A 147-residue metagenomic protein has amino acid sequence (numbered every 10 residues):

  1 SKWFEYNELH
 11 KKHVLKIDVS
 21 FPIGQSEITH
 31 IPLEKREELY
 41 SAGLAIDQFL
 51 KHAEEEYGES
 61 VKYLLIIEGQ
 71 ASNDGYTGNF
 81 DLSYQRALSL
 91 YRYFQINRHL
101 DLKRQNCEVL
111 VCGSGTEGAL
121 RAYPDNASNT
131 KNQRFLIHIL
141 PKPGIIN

Functional and structural regions predicted by a protein language model:
S1-E5: Long, contiguous juxta-domain segments that are non-catalytic but functionally important
Y6, H52, A122: Sparse, context-dependent recognition of short Cys/His-centered cofactor- or disulfide-binding micro-motifs
N7-A45, A71-T77: Short, solvent-exposed beta-strand/turn patches at coil↔beta or beta↔helix junctions that act as interaction loops
E27-I66, Q95, I137, G144-N147: Periplasmic peptidoglycan-binding/anchoring modules of Gram-negative envelope and division proteins
T29, V61-G144: Periplasmic OmpA-like peptidoglycan-binding domain that tethers envelope proteins to the cell wall
